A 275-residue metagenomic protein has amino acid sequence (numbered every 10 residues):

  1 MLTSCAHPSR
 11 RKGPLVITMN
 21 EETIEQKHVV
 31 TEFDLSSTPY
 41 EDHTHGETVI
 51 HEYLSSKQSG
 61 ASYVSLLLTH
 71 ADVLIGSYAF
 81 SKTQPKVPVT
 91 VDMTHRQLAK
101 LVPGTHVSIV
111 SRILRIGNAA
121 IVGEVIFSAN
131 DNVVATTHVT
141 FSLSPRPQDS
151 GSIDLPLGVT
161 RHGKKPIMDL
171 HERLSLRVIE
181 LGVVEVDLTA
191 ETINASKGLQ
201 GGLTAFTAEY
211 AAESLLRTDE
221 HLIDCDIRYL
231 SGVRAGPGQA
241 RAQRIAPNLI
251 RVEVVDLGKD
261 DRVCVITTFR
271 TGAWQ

Functional and structural regions predicted by a protein language model:
M1-L54, S142-E191: Non-catalytic linker/capping segments at the edges of enzyme domains
C5-I17, S77, L101-P103, R112-G163 (+2 more regions): HotDog/MaoC-like acyl-thioester-processing domains
V29-E32, T38-A79, P85, E185-S214: Hot-dog-fold acyl-thioester-processing enzymes
E47-V49, V110, E124-I126, E185-D187 (+1 more regions): Beta-strand residues in well-ordered beta-sheet regions across diverse protein folds
T48, M93-R96, V125, V139-F141 (+3 more regions): Preference for bulky hydrophobic residues occupying beta-strand positions in well-ordered beta-sheet regions
A71, L176-V178, V184-E191, Q200 (+7 more regions): Structured N-terminal alpha/beta-domain signature that marks small ligand/cofactor-binding or signaling modules
I75-S108, I113, F206-I245: Hydrophobic beta-strand-centered segment that forms part of the acyl-chain substrate-binding groove
